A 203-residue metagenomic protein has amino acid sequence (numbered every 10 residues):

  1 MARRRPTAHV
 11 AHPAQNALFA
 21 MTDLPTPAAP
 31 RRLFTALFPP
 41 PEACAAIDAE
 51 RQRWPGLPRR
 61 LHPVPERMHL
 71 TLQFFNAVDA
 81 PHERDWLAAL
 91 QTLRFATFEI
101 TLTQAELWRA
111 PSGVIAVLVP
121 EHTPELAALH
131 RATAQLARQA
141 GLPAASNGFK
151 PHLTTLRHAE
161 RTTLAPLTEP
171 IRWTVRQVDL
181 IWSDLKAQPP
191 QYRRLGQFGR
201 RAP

Functional and structural regions predicted by a protein language model:
A2-P203: Histidine-dependent nucleotide/RNA phosphoesterase domain, centered on the 2H-phosphoesterase fold with its duplicated
